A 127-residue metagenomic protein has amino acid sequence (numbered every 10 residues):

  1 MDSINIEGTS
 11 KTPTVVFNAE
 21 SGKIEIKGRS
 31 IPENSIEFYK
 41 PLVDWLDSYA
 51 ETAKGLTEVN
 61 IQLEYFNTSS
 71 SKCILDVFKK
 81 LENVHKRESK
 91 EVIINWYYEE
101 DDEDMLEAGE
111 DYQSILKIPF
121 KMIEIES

Functional and structural regions predicted by a protein language model:
M1-I4, T52-A53: Intrinsically disordered, low-complexity segments enriched in polar/charged residues with Gly/Pro, especially when
S3-K40: STAS-typified acidic loop motif
V16, A50-A53, K86: Short glycine/proline-enriched loop/turn "hinge" motifs that connect secondary-structure elements and lie
I31-L56: Short, well-structured hydrophobic secondary-structure segments
L42, L56, I61-Y112: Amphipathic alpha-helical interaction surfaces in cytosolic regulatory modules
K121-S127: A generic structural motif
